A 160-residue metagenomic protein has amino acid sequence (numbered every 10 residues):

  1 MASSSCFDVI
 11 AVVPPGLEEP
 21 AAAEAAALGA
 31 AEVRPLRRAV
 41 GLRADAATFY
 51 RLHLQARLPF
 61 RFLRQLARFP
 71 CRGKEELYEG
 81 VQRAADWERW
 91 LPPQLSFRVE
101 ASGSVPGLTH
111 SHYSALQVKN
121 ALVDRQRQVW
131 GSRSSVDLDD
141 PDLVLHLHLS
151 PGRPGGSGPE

Functional and structural regions predicted by a protein language model:
A2-P141: Non-catalytic nucleic-acid substrate-recognition regions in nucleic-acid-modifying enzymes
V40, P154-G155, P159-E160: Hydrophobic residues embedded in beta-strands of well-ordered beta-sheets
L145: A short glycine-rich, hydrophobically flanked beta-strand micro-motif that places a catalytic Asp/Glu for divalent metal
H148-G152: Short beta-strand micro-motifs enriched in acidic
